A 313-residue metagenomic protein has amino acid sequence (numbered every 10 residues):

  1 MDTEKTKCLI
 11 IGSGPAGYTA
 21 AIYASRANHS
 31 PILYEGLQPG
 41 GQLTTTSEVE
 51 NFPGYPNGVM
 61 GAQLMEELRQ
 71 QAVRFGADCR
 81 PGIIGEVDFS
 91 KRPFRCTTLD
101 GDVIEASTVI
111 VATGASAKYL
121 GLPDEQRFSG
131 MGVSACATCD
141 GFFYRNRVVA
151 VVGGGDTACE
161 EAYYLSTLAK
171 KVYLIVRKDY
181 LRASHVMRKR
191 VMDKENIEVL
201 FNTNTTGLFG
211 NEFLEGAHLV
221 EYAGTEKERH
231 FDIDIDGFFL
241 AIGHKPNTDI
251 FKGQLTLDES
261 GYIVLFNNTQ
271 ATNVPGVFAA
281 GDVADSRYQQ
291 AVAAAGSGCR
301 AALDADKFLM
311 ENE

Functional and structural regions predicted by a protein language model:
K5-K7, P81, R145-R147, N202 (+1 more regions): Phosphate-coordination loops involved in phosphoryl transfer and adenosine-cofactor binding
T6-F75, C159-H185, D258: Beta1-alpha1 glycine-rich phosphate/pyrophosphate-binding loop at the start of Rossmann-like nucleotide-binding domains
K7, S30, G132, R147-V148: Residues that mark the start of a beta-strand
G14-P15, Q38, A115-A117, D156-T157 (+1 more regions): Residue-level detector of alpha-helix initiation sites
A72-S90, R95-T98, V103-I104, T167-N267 (+1 more regions): A Rossmann-like FAD-binding core segment of flavoenzymes
C79-F142: Glycine/small-residue-rich loop that forms an oxyanion/phosphate-binding "nest" at active or ligand-binding sites
G121, Q126-F143, I242-Q290, S297 (+1 more regions): FAD-site-proximal beta/loop scaffold in flavoenzymes
